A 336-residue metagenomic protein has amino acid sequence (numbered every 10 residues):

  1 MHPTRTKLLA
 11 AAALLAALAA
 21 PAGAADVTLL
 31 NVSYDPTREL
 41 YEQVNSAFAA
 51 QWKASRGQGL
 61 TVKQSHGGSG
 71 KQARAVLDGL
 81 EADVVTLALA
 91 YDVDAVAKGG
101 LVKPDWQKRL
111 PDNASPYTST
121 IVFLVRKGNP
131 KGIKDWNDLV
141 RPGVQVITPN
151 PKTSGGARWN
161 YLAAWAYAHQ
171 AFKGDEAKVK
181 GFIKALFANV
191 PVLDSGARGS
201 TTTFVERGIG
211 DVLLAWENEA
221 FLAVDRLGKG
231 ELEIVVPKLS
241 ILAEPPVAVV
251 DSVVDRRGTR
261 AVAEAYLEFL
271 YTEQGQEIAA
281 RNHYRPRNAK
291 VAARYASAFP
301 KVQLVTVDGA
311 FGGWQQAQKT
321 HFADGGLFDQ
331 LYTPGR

Functional and structural regions predicted by a protein language model:
M1-A10: Bacterial N-terminal signal peptides that target proteins for export
A20-A24: Sec/Tat signal peptide C-region and signal peptidase I cleavage site
A25-S154, Y332-R336: N-terminal segment of the mature folded domain
V32-Y34, V125-K127, Q145-F172, F187-V190 (+1 more regions): Short beta-strand->loop
T120-N129, E244-A261, I278-N282: A bilobed periplasmic-binding-protein/Venus flytrap-type ligand-binding module shared by bacterial periplasmic
G128-K134, T153, A166-G174, V253-A261: Short helix-loop capping/hinge motifs at secondary-structure junctions, enriched in acidic/polar residues
A171-K238: Ligand-binding pocket segment of bilobal, Venus flytrap-like solute-binding proteins
V254-R336: Extracellular/periplasmic juxtamembrane helices and adjacent flexible linkers that interface with membrane partners
